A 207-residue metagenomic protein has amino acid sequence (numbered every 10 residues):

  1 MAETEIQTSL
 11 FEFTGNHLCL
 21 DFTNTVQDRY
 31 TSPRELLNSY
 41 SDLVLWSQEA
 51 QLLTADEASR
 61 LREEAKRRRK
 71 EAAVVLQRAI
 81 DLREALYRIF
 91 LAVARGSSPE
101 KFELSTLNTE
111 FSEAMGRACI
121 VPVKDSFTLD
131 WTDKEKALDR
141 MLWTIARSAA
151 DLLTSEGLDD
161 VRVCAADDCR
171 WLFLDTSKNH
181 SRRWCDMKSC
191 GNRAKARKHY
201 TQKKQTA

Functional and structural regions predicted by a protein language model:
M1-D160: Short helix-coil boundary/hinge micro-motifs
T128-A207: Cys/His-clustered metal-coordination modules, chiefly Zn-binding fingers
